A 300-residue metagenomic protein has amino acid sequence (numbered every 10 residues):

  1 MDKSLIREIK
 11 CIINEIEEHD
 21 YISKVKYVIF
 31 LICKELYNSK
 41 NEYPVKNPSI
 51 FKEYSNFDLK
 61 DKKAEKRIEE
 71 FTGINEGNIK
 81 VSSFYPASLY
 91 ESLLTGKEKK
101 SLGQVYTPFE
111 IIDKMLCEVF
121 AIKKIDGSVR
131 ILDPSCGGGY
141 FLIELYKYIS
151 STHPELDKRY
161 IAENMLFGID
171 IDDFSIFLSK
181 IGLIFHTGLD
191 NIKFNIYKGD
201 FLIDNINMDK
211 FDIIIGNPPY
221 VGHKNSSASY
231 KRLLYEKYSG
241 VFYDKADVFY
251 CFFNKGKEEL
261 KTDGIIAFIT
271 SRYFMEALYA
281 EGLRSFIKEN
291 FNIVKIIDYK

Functional and structural regions predicted by a protein language model:
D2-N164, I169-G182, D200, E276-L283: Class I S-adenosyl-L-methionine
Y106, E110-I111, C136, I143 (+4 more regions): Signature of N6-adenine DNA methyltransferases within the class I
K123, Y160, G188-L189, N195 (+1 more regions): A generic structural signal for short, solvent-exposed coil/turn residues that cap or connect secondary-structure
D126, N191-K193, D263: Short secondary-structure junction motifs
M165, K193-N195, N292-K295: Conserved beta-strand segments of alpha/beta enzyme cores
